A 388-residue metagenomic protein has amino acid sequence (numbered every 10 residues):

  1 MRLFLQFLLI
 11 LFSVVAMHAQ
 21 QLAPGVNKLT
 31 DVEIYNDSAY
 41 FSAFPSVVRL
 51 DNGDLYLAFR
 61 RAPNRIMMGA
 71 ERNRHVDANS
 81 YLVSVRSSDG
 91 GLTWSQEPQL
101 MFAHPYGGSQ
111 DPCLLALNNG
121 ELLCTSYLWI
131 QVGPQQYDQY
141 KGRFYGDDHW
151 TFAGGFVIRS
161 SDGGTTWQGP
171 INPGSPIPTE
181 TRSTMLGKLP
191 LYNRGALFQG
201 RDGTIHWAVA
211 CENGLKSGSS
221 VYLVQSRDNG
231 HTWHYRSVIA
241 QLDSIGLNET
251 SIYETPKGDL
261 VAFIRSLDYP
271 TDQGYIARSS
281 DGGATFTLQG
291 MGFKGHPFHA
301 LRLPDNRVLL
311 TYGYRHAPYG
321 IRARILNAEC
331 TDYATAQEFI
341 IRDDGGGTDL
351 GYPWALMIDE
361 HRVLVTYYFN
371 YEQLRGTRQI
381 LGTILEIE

Functional and structural regions predicted by a protein language model:
M1-Q21: Bacterial Sec-dependent N-terminal signal peptides
Q20-E388: Asp-box/BNR beta-propeller blade signature and adjacent active/binding-site loops in extracellular glycan-interacting
